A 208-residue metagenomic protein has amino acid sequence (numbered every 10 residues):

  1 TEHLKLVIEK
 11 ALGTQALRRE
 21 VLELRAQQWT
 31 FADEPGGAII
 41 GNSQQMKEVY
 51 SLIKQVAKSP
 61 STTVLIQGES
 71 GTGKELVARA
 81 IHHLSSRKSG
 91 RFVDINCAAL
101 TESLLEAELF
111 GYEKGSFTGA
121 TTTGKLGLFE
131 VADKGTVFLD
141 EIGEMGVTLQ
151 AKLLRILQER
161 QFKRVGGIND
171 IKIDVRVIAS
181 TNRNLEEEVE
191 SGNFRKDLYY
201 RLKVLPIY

Functional and structural regions predicted by a protein language model:
T1-I8, L12, K152, D170 (+1 more regions): C-terminal output helix
H3-Q67: Flexible nucleotide-interacting loop at or near the entrance of a catalytic core
L12, R25-Q28, I53, I81 (+7 more regions): Hydrophobic aliphatic residues
S51-G119, E130-G146: Conserved post-Walker A coupling segment in P-loop NTPases
E106-F110, E190-Y208: Conserved AAA+ ATPase core "coupling" helix
S116-F129, I142, T148, L157-D174 (+2 more regions): Conserved Walker
D133-T136, K152, I173-I178, R195: Loop/turn-to-beta-strand initiation segments
T181-N182: Eukaryotic cytosolic low-complexity regulatory segments
